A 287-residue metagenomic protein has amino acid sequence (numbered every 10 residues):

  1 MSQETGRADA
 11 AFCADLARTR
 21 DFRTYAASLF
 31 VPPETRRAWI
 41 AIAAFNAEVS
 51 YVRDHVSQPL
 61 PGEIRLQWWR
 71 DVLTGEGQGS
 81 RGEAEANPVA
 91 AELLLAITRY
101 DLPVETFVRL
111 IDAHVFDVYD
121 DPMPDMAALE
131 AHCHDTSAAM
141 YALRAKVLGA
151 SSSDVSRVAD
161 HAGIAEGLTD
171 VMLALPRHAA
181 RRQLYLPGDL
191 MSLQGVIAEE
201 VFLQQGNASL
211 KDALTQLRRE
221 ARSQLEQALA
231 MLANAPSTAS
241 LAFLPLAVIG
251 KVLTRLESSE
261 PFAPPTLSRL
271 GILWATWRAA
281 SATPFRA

Functional and structural regions predicted by a protein language model:
M1-A96, Y100-I111, C133-A142, D154-L168 (+2 more regions): Catalytic cores of Mg2+-dependent Asp-rich isoprenoid enzymes
V115-A128, G206: Acidic/His metal-coordination segments adjacent to aromatic residues that form catalytic metal sites in metalloenzymes
L143-V147: Alpha-helical transmembrane segments of multipass membrane proteins
